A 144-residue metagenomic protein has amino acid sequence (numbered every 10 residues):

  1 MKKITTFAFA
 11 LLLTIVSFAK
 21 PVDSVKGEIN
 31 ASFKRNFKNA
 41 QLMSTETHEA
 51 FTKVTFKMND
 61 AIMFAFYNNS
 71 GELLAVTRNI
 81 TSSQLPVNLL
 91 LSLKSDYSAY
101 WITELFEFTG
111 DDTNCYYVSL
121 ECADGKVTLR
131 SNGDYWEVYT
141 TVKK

Functional and structural regions predicted by a protein language model:
M1-S24, F33: Bacterial Sec-dependent N-terminal signal peptides
K20-K144: Interaction-mediating elements
